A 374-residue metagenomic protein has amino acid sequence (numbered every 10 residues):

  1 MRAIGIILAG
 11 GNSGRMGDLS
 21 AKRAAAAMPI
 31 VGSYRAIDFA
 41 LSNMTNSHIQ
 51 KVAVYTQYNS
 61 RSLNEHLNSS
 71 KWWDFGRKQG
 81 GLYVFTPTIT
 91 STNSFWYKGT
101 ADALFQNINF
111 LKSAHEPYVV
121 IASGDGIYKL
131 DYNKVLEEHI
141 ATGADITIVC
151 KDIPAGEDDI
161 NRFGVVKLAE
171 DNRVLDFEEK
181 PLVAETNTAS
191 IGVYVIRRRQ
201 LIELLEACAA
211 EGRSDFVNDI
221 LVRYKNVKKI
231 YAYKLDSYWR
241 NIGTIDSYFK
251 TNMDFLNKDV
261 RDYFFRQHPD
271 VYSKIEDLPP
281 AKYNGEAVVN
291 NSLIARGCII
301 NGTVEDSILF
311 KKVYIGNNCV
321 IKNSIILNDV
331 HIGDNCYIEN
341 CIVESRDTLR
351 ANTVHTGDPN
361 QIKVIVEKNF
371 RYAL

Functional and structural regions predicted by a protein language model:
M1-F255, I365-E367: Unchanged
M1-I4, R199, A207-L374: Left-handed beta-helix
